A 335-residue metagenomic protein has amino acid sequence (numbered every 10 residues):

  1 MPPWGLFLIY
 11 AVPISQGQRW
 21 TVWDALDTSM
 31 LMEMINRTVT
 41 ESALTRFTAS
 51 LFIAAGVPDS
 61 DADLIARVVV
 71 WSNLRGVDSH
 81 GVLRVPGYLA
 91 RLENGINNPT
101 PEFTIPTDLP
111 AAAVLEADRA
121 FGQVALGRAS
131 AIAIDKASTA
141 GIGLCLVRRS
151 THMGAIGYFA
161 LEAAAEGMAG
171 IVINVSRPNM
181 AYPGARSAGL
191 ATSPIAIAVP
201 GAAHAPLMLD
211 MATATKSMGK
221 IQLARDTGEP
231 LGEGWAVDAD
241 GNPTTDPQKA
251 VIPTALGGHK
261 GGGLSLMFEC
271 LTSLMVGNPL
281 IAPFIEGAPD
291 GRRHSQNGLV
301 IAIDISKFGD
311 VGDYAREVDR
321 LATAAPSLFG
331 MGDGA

Functional and structural regions predicted by a protein language model:
W4, W20-W23: Tryptophan (W) side chains
Y10, Q16-Q18: Low-complexity, intrinsically disordered or signal/transmembrane-proximal segments
I35-F47, M275, L280-A335: Catalytic-core signal marking the mid-to-C-terminal active-site face
L83-I134: Active-site cofactor/substrate anionic-group-binding motifs, chiefly glycine- and Lys/Arg-rich phosphate-binding loops
A113-A202: A generic, well-ordered mixed alpha/beta core segment in the N-terminal half of proteins
M180-P247: Phosphate/diphosphate-binding glycine-rich loops and adjacent basic-rich segments that engage nucleotide
D226-A282, G287: Secondary-shell segments that build the walls of catalytic and ion/ligand-binding clefts
